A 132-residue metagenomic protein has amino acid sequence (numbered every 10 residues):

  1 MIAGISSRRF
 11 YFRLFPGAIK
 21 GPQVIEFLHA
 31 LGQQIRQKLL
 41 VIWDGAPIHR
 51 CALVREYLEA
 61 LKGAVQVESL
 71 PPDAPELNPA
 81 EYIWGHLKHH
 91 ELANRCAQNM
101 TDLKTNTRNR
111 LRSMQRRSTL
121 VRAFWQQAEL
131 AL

Functional and structural regions predicted by a protein language model:
M1-L132: Short functional hotspots at interaction and active-site rims
